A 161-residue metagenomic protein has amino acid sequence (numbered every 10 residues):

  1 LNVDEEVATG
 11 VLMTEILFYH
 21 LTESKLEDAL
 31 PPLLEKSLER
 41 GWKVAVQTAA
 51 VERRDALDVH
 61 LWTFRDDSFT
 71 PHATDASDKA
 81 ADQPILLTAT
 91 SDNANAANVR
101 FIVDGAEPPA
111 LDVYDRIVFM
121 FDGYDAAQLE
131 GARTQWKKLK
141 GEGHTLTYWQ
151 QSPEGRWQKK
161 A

Functional and structural regions predicted by a protein language model:
V3-D58: Long, hydrophobic N-terminal alpha-helical segment
T22, T48-V51, I102-G105, D122-G123: Structural motif
D28, A94-P109: An N-terminal amphipathic alpha-helical segment
L33-K36, L61-F64, I117-V118, T134-K138: Short, solvent-exposed amphipathic alpha-helical segments in soluble enzyme and RNA/protein-processing domains
A45-Q47, L86-L87, F101-V103, V118: Structural motif
V59-N98: Helix-adjacent hinge/juxtasegments
D82-Q83, P108-A110: Detector for the mature cores of small, proteolytically processed and post-translationally modified peptide effectors
R116-A161: Glycine-rich, aromatic-bearing surface loops/beta-hairpins
